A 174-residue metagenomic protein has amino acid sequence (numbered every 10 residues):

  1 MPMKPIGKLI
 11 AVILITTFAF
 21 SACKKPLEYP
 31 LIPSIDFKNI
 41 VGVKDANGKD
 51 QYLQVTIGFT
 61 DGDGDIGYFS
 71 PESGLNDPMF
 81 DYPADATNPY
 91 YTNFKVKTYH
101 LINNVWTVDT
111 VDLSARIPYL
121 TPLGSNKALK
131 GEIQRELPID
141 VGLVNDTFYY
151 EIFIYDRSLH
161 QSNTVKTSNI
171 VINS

Functional and structural regions predicted by a protein language model:
M1-P2, T147: Polar low-complexity intrinsically disordered regions
P2-I10: Bacterial N-terminal signal peptides that target proteins for export
I13-T17: Alpha-helical transmembrane segments
A19-A22: C-terminal motif of bacterial Sec signal peptides marking the signal peptidase cleavage site
K24-L27: Bacterial signal peptide processing site
I32-S174: First exposed extracellular module after export/assembly in secreted or surface-exposed proteins
